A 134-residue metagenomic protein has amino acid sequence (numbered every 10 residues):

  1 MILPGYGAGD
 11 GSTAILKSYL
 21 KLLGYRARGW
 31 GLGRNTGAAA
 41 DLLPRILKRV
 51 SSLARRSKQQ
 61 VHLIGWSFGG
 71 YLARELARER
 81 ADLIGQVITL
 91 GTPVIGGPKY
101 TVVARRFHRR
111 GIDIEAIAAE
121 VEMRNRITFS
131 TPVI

Functional and structural regions predicted by a protein language model:
M1-K17, K21-S130: Serine-dependent carboxylesterase/thioesterase catalytic core of lipase-like alpha/beta-hydrolase/SGNH enzymes
V133-I134: Short beta-strand/loop motif that positions the catalytic acidic residue of the alpha/beta-hydrolase fold
